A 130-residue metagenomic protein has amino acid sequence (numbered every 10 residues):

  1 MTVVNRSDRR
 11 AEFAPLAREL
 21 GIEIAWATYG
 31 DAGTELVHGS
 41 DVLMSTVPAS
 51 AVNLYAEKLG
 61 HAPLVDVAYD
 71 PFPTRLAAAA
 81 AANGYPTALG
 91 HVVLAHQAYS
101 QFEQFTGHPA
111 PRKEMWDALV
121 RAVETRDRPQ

Functional and structural regions predicted by a protein language model:
M1, I24-W26, V123: Extended hydrophobic/Leu-rich segments
M1-G21: NAD(P)-binding Rossmann-fold cofactor-contacting core
S7-A11, D31-E35, T74, K113-D117: Generic alpha-helical secondary structure signal
A11-R18, E57, A81-A82, D117 (+1 more regions): Polar/charged alpha-helical tracts
L20-A88: Rossmann-like adenosine-cofactor binding region
V67-Q130: Adenosine-phosphate binding glycine-rich loop
